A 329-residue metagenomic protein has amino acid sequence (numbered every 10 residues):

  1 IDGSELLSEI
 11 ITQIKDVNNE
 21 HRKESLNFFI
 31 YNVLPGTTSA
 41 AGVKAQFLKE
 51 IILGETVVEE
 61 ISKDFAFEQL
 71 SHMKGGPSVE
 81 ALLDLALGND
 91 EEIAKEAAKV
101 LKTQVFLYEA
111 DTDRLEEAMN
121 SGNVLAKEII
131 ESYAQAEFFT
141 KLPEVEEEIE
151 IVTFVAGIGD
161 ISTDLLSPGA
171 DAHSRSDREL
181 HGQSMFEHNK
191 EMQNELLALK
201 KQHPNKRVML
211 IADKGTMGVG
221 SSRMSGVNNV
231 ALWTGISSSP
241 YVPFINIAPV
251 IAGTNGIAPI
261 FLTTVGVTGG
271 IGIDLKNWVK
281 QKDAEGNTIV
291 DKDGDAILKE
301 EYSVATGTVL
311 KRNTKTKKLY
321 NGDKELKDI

Functional and structural regions predicted by a protein language model:
I1, T12, E20-S39, I61-K74 (+3 more regions): Structural detector for internal amphipathic alpha-helices that build alpha-solenoid repeat scaffolds
D2-I14, P35-G54, G75-L87, F106-A118: Amphipathic alpha-helical scaffolding segments comprising HEAT/armadillo-like alpha-solenoid repeats
N18-N19, V58-E59, N89-E91, G122-N123: Short inter-helical turns and helix N-cap capping residues of alpha-solenoid HEAT/ARM repeat scaffolds
I61, P77, E92, E96 (+5 more regions): Conserved active-site and cofactor/substrate-binding residues in soluble primary-metabolism enzymes
Q104-D111, A118-G122, G169, H173 (+2 more regions): Change "in soluble alpha/beta enzymes" to "in soluble alpha/beta proteins
E116-S174: N-terminal, positively charged, Ser/Thr/Ala/Gly-biased leader segments that form transit/presequence-like amphipathic
L166, D328-I329: TOPRIM fold recognition
A172-D328: Feature captures the catalytic cores and cofactor-binding loops of soluble hydro-lyases/lyases that act on carboxylate
